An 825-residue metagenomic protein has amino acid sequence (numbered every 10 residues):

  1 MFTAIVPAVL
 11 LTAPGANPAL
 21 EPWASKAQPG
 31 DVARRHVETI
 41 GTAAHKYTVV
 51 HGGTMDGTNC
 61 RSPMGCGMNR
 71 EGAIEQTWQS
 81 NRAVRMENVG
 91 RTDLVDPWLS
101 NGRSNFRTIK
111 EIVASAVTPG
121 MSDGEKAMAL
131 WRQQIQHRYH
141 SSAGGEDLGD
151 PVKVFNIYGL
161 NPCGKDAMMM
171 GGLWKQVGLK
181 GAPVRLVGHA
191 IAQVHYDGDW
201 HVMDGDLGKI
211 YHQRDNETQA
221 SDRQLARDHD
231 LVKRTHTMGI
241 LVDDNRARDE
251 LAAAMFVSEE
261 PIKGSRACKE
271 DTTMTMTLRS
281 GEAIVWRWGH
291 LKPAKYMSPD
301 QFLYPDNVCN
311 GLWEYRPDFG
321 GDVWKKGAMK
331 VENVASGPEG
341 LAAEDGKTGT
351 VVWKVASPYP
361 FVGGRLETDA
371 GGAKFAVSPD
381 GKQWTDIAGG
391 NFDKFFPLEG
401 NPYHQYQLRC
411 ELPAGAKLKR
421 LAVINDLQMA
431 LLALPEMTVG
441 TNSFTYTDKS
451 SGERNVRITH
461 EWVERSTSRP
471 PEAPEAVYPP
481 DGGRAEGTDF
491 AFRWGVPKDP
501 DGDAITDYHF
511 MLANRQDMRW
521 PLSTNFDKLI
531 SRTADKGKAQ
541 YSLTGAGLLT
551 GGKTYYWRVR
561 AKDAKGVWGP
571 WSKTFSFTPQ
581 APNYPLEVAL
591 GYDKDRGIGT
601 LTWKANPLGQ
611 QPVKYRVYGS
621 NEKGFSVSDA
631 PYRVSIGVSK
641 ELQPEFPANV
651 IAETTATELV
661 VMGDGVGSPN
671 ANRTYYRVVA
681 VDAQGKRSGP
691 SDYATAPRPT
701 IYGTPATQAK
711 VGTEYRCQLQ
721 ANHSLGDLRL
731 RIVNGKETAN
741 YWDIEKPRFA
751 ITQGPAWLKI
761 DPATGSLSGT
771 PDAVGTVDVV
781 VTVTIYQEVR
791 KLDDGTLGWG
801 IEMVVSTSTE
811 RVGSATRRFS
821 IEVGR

Functional and structural regions predicted by a protein language model:
M64-Y158: Secondary-structure boundary elements
M168-R246, M255-F256, I262-K263, C268: Hydrophobic/aromatic-rich core segments of domains that either
S336-Y359: Short beta-strands within extracellular/lumenal beta-sheet-rich domains
F375-D380, T385, P497, A513 (+1 more regions): Conserved Ser/Thr-centered positions that define the repeating blades of beta-propeller domains
R469-P500, K573-Q610, K686-R698: Pro/Thr/Ser/Gly-rich low-complexity, intrinsically disordered linker/stalk tracts
D507-G551, P570, K614-A671, A683-Q684 (+1 more regions): Recognizes extended acidic, P/S/T-rich segments that occur within or adjacent to Ig-like beta-sandwich modules
A756-D772: Strand-loop-strand motifs at the edges of beta-sheets in extracellular beta-sandwich domains
